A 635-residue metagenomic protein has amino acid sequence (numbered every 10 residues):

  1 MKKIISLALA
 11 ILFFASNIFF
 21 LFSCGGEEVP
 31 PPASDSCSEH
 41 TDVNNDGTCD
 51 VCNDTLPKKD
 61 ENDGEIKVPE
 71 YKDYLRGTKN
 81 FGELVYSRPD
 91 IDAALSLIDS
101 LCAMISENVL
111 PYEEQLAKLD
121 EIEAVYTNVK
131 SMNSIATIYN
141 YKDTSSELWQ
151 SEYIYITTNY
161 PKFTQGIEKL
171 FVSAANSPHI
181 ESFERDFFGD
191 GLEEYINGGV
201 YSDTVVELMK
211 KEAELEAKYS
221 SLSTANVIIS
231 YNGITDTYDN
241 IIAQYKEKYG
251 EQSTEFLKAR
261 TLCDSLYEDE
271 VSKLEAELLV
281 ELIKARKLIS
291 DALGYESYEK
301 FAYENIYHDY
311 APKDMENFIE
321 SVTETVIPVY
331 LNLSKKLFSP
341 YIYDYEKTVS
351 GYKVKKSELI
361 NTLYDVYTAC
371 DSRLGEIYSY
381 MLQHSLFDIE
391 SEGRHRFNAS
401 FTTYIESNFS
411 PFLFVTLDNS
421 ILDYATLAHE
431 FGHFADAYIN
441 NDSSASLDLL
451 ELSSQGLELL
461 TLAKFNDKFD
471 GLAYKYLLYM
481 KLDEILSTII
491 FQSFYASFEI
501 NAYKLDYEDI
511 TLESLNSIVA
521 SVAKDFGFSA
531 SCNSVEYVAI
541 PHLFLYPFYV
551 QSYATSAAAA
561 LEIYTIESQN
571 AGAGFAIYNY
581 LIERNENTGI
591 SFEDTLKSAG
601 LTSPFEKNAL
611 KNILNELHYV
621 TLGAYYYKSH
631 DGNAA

Functional and structural regions predicted by a protein language model:
N17-S34: Sec-dependent signal peptide cleavage junction
G64-I66, G191, D309, A435 (+5 more regions): C-terminal, non-catalytic "cap/extension" segments appended to globular domains
G64-V354, Y626-N633: A well-structured
N317-Y330, V354-M381: Zn2+-dependent metallopeptidase catalytic core
E320, T325, A445-S487, S556: Post-HExxH zinc-binding segment in Zn-dependent metallohydrolases
Y352, F387-S410, Y546: Catalytic zinc-binding patch centered on the HExxH motif and its immediate surroundings that defines zinc-dependent
N408-L427: Short pre-active-site segment immediately N-terminal to the catalytic Zn-binding motif
G432-S444, L460: Catalytic Zn2+-binding segment of zinc metalloproteases
